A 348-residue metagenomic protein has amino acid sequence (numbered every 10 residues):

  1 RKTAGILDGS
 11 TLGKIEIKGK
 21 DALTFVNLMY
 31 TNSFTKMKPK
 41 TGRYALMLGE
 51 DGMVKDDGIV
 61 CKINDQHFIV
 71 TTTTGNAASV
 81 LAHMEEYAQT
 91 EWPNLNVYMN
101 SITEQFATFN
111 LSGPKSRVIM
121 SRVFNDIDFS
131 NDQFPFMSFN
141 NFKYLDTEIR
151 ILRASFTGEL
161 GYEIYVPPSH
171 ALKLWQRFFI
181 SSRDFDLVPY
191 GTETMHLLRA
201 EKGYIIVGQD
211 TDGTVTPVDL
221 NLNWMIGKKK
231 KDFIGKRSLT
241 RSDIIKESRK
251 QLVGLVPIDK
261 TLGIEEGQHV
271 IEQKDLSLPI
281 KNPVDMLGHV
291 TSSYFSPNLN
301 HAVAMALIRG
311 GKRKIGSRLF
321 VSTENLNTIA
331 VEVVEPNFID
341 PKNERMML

Functional and structural regions predicted by a protein language model:
R1-A45, M53: Acidic, proline/glycine-enriched N-terminal capping motif
T3, L12-G13, L28-S33, E50 (+5 more regions): Proteins with a high burden of low-complexity, intrinsically disordered sequence enriched in S/T/G/P/A and R, requiring
L7-K20, K62-I69, F109-L111: N-terminal glycine-rich flavin-associated loop
D8, D57, E163: Acidic active-site catalytic centers that drive phospho-/nucleotidyl reactions and related ester hydrolyses
G13, A45, G58-I59, N140 (+2 more regions): Residue-level detector of beta-strand structural context in well-folded domains
S33-Y87: Well-ordered mid-protein domain cores that form the structural environment of catalytic cofactors
N64-L348: Conserved, structured C-terminal
